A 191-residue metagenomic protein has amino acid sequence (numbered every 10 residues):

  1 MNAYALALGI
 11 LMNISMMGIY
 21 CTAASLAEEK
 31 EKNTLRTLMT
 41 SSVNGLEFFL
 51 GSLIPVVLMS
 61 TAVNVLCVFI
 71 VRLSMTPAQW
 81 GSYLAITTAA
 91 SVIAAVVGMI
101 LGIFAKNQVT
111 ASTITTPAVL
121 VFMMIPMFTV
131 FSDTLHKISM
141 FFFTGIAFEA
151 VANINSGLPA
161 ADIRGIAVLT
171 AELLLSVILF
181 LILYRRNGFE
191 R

Functional and structural regions predicted by a protein language model:
N2-S25: Long, hydrophobic alpha-helical segments
S15-M16, M59, V63, C67 (+5 more regions): Alpha-helical transmembrane segments of multipass membrane proteins
S15-Y20, L50-S52, A78-I86, F131-T134 (+1 more regions): Short alpha-helical transmembrane interface motifs in multi-pass membrane proteins
I19-S41: Transmembrane helix boundary and interhelical loop/hinge segments in multi-pass membrane proteins
L26, T170-R191: Junction motif at the cytosolic side of a transmembrane helix
G45-L46, L53-A105, I166: Alpha-helical transmembrane segments and their short interhelical loops
A105-G145: Transmembrane helix segments
V130-A167: Short hydrophobic, aromatic-rich alpha-helical segments embedded in or entering the lipid bilayer of multi-pass
